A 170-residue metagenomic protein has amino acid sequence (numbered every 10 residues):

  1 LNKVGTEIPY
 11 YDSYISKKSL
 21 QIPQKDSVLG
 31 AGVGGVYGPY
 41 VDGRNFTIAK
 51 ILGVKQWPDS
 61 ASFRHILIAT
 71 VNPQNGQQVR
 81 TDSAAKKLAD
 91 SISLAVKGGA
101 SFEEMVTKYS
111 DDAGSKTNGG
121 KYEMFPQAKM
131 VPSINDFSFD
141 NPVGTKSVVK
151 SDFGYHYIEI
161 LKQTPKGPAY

Functional and structural regions predicted by a protein language model:
L1, D42-G43: Non-catalytic accessory/assembly modules
L1-P23, S27, I48-K97, D112-P132 (+1 more regions): Well-structured core secondary-structure elements of compact alpha/beta domains
S27-G32, F137-P142: Soluble sensory domains of the PAS superfamily and closely related sensory modules
V36-P39, T145-V148: PAS and PAS-like sensory modules
D42, N72, S151: Acidic surface patches and DE-rich sequence motifs
G98-E103: Loop/turn elements at helix/coil->beta-strand transitions in domains of secreted/extracellular proteins
